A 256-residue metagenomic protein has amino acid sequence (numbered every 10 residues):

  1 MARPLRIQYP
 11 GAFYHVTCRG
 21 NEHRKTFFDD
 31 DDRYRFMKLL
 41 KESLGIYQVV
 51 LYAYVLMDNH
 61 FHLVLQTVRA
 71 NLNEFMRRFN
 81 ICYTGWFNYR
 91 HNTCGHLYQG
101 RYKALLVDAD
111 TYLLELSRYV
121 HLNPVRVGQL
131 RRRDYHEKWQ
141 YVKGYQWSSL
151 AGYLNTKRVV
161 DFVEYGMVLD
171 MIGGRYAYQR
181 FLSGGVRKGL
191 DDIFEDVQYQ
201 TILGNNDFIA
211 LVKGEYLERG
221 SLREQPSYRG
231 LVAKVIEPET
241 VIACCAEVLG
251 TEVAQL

Functional and structural regions predicted by a protein language model:
M1-A53, M57-D58, Q66-L256: Short Pro-Cys-Gly-centered "Cys-loop" motif that presents a nucleophilic cysteine in a tight turn
